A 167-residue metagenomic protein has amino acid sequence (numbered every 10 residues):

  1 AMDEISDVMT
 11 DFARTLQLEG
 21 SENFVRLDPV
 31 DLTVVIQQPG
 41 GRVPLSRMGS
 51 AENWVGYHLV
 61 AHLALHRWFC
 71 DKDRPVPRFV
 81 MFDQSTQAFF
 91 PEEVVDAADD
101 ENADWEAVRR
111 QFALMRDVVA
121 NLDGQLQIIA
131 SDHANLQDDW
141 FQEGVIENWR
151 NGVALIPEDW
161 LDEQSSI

Functional and structural regions predicted by a protein language model:
A1-G41, K72-F79, P91: Extended, charged coiled-coil "arm/hinge" scaffolds of SMC/Rad50-like chromosome-maintenance ATPases and other large
I5-Q17, A64-L65, Q111, M115-D123: Hydrophobic, Leu/Ile/Phe/Ala-enriched alpha-helical segments that form helix-helix packing faces
V35-H62: Conserved ABC ATPase signature
V43, Q87-F90, L136-D139: Flexible loop/turn segments at secondary-structure boundaries
G49, D71-R74, V118-D123: Conserved catalytic network of the ASCE P-loop NTPase/AAA+ motor domain
V60-D71: Metal-dependent nuclease catalytic cores in nucleic-acid-processing enzymes, especially RNase H-like/related
D83-S85: Walker B catalytic acidic pair
V95-I167: C-terminal lobe/lid and adjacent interdomain/linker elements of RecA-like ASCE P-loop ATPase modules
